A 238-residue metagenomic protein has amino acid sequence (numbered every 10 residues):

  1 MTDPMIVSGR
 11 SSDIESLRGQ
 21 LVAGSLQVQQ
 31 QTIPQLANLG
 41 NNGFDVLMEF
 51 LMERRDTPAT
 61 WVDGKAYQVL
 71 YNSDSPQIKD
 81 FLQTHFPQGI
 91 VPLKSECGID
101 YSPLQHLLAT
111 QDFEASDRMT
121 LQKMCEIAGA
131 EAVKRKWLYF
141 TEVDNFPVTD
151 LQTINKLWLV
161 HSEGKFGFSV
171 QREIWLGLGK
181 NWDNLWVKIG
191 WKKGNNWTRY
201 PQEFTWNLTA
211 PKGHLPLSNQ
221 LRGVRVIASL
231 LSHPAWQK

Functional and structural regions predicted by a protein language model:
T2-S8, Q30-L39, W61-S73: Structural detector for internal amphipathic alpha-helices that build alpha-solenoid repeat scaffolds
V7-G19, N41-R54, P76-I90: Amphipathic alpha-helical scaffolding segments comprising HEAT/armadillo-like alpha-solenoid repeats
G9-D13, Q27, S95-P103: Alpha-helix N-cap/N′ positions at the starts of helices
S11, E15, V22-Q30, N41 (+2 more regions): Alpha-helix N-cap/helix-start positions at coil->helix boundaries
R18-S25, L36, L51-D56, L108: Alpha-solenoid helical repeat architecture
Q30, D45-M48, G64-Y67, K79-D80 (+1 more regions): Conserved positions within tetratricopeptide repeat
Y71, I78-F86, I90-G98, S102-H106 (+1 more regions): C-terminal-biased regions
